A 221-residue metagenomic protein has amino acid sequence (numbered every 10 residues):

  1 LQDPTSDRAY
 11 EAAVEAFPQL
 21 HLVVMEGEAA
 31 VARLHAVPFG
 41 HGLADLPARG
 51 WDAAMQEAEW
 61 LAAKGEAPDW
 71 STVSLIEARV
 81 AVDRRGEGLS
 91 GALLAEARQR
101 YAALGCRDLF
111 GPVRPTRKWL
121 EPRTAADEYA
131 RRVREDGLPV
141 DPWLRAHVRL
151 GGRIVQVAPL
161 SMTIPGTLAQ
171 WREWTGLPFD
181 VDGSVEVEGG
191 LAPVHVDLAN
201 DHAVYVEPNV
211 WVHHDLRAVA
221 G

Functional and structural regions predicted by a protein language model:
L1-A9, L46-A48: Conserved GNAT-fold acetyl-CoA-binding loop/helix
E11-V23, F39-D45, P139, A203-V210: A short helix-loop-beta-strand connector motif used in the catalytic cores of GNAT acetyltransferases and, in some
L20-L34, R49-G50: Conserved beta-hairpin
L34-E77, P115-V140, A158-V181, V185-V204: Conserved acyl-donor/pantetheine-binding loop and adjacent beta-alpha core of acyl/acetyltransferases and related
V80-D83: Active-site acidic-Proline motif in GNAT/NAT acetyltransferases
R85-A103, D108-G111: Conserved acetyl-CoA-binding loop-helix of GNAT-fold acetyltransferases
D141-R149: Short alpha-helix
V148-Q156: Conserved acetyl-CoA-binding loop of GNAT-fold acetyltransferases
